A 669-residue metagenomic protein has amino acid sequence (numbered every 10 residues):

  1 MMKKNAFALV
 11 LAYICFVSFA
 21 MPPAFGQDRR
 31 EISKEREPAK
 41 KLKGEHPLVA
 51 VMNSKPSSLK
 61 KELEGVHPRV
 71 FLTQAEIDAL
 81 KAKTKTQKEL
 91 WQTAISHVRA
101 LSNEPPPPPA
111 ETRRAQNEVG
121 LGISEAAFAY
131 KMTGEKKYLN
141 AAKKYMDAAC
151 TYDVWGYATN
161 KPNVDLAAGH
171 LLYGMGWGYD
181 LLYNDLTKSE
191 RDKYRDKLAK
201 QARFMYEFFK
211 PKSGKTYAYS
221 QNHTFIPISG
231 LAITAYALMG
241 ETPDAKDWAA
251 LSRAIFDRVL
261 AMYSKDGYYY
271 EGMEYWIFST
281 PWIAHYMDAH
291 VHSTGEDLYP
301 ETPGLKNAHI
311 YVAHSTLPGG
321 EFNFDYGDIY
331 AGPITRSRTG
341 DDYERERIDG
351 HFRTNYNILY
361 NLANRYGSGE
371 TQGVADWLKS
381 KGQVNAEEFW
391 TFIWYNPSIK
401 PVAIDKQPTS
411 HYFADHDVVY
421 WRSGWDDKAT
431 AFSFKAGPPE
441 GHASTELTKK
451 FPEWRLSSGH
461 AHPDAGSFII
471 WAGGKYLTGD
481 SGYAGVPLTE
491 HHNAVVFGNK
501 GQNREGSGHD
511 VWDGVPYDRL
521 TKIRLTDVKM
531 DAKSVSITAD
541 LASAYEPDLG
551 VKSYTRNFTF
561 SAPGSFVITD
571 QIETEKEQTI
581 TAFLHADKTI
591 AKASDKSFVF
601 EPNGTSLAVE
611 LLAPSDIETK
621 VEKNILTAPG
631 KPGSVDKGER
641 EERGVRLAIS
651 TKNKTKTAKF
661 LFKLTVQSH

Functional and structural regions predicted by a protein language model:
M1-V10: Bacterial N-terminal signal peptides that target proteins for export
V10-A20: Bacterial N-terminal signal peptides
A20, A24-G26: Boundary at the C-terminal end of the N-terminal hydrophobic targeting segment
G26-E89: Mature N-terminal, pre-catalytic/accessory segment of carbohydrate-active enzymes
S54, Y275, T280-H669: Extended polysaccharide-engagement surfaces of secreted carbohydrate-active enzymes
K55, T86, T187, G367-S368: Residues that cap or delimit alpha-helices
R69-T84, K88-F322, I329: Aromatic-lined, polymer-binding surfaces characteristic of secreted/periplasmic polysaccharide-degrading enzymes
